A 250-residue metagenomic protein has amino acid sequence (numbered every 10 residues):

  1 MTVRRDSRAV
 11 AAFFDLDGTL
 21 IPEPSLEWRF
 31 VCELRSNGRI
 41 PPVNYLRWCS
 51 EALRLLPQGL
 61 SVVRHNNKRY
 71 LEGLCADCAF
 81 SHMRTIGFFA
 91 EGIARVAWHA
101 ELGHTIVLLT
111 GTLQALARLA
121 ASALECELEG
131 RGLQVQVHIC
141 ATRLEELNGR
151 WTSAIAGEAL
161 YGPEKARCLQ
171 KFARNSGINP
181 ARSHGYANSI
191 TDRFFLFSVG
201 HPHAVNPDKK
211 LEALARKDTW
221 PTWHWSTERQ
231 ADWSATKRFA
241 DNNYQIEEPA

Functional and structural regions predicted by a protein language model:
M1-A11, M83-A250: C-terminal cap/substrate-recognition subdomain and adjoining C-terminal extension of metal-dependent phosphatase-like
M1-Q58: Active-site neighborhood of HAD-like aspartate-dependent phosphohydrolases
E27, L46, L60-K68, D208: Alpha-helix initiation and N-capping motif
C32, C49, C75-C78, C126 (+2 more regions): Generic recognition of cysteine residues
R35, A76-A79, H104, A156: A broad detector of the eukaryotic-type serine/threonine protein kinase catalytic domain
L56-V63, L128-Q134: Small-residue-rich anion-binding loops in enzyme active sites
P57-V63, A79-R84, A159: Short acidic/polar alpha-helix capping motifs at helix-coil junctions
R64-A79, E145-T152: Short, basic/glycine-rich phosphate-binding loops at helix/coil junctions that contact nucleotide phosphates
